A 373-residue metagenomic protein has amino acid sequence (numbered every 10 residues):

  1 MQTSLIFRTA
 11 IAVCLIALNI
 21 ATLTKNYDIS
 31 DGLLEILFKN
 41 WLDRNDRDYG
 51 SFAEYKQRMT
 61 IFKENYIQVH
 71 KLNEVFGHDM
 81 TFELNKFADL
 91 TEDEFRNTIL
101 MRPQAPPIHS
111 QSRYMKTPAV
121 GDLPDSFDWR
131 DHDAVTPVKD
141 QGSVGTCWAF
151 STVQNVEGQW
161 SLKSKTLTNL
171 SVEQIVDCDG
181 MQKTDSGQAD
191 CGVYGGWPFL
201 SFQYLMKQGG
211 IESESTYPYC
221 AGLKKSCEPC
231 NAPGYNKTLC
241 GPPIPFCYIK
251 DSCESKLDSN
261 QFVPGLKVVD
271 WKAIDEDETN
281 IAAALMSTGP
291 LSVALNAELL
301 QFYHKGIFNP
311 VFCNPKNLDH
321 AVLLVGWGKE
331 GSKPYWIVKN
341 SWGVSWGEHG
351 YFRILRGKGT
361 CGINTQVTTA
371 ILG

Functional and structural regions predicted by a protein language model:
Q2-G373: Catalytic-core signature of thiol
